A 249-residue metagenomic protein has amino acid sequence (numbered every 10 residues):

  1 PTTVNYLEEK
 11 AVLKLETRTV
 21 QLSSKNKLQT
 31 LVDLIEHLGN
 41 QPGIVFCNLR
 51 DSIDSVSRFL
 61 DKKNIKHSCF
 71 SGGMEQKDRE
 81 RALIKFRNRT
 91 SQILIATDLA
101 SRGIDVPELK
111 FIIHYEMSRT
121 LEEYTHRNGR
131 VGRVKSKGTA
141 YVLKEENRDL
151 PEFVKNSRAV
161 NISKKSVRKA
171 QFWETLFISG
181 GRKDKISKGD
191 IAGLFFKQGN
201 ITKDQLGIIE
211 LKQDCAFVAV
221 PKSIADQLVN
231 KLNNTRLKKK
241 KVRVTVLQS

Functional and structural regions predicted by a protein language model:
P1-A11, R148, V154-K155: Post-DEXD/H (motif II) to motif III coupling segment of the RecA-like Helicase ATP-binding lobe
P1-T2, L13-T17, G39-Q41, K63-K66 (+3 more regions): Short glycine-/polar-rich loops that comprise or flank the Walker A/P-loop and associated switch/sensor motifs
L13-D61, N200: Conserved interdomain hinge at the start of the Helicase C-terminal
I53-F59, I65-T97: Conserved helicase ATPase core of P-loop NTP-dependent helicases/translocases
R102-M117, T139-L143: A short beta-strand element within the Helicase C-terminal
R119-N161: Conserved segment of the helicase C-terminal RecA-like domain
N161-S249: Non-catalytic terminal extensions of ATP-dependent helicases
